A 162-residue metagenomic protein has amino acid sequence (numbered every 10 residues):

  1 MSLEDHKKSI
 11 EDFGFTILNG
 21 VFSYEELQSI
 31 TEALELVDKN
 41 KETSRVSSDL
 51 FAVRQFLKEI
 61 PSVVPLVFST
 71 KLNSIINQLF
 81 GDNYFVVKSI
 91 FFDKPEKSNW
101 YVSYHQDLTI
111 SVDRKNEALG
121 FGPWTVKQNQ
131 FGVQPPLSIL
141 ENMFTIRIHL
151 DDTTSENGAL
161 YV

Functional and structural regions predicted by a protein language model:
S2-F13, F22-V162: Non-heme Fe(II) oxygenase catalytic core, chiefly the N-lobe of the double-stranded beta-helix
